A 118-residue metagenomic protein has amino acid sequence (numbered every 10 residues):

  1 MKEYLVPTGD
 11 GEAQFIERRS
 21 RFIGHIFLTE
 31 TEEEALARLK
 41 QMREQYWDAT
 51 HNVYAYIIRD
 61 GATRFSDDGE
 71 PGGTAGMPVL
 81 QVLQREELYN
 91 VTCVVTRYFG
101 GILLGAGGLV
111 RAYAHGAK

Functional and structural regions predicted by a protein language model:
M1-G73: C-terminal regulatory domains involved in ligand/effector binding and gene-expression control
R43, L83-L88, A114, K118: Signal for well-folded cores of large energy- and translation-related assemblies
A49-V53, V79-V82, A117-K118: Glycine-rich loops and low-complexity Gly/Arg-rich segments that provide flexible linkers or classic glycine-based
D68-I102: Conserved interaction-surface patches within small, structured recognition/assembly domains
T92-T96, I102-K118: Glycine- and Gly-Pro-enriched alpha-helical subdomains that act as flexible, kink-prone "lid/hinge" or packing modules
